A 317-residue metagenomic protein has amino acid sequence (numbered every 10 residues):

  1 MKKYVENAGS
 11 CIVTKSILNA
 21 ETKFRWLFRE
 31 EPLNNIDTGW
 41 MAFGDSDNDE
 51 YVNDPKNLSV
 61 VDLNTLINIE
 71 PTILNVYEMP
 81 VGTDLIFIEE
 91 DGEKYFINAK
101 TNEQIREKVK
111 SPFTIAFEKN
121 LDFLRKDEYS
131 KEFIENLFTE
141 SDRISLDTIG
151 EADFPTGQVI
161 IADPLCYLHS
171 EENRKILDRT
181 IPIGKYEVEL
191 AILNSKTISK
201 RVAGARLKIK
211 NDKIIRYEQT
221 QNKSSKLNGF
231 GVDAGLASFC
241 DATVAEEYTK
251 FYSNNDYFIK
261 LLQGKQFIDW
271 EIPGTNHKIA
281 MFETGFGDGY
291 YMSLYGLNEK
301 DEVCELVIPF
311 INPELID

Functional and structural regions predicted by a protein language model:
M1-L33, T38-G39, G44-T83, I88-F286 (+1 more regions): N-terminal domain-onset segments
